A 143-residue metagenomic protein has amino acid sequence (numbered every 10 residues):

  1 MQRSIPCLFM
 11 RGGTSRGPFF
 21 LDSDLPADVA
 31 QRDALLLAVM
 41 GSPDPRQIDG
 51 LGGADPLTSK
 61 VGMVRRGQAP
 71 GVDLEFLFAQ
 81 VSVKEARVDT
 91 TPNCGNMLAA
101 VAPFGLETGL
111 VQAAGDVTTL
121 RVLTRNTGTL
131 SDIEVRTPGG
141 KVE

Functional and structural regions predicted by a protein language model:
M1-E143: A glycine-rich beta-to-alpha transition motif near the start of alpha/beta enzyme domains, typified by
